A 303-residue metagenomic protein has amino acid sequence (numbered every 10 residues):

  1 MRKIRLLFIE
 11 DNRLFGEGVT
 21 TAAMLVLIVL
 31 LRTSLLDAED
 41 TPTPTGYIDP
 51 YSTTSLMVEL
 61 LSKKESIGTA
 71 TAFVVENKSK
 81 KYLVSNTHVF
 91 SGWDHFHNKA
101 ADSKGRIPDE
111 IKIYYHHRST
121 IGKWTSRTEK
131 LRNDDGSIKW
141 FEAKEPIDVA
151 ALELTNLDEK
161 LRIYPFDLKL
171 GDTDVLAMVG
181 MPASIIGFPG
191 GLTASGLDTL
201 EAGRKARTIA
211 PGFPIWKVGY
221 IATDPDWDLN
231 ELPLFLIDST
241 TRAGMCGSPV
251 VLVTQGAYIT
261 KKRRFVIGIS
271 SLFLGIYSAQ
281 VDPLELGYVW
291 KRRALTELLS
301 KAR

Functional and structural regions predicted by a protein language model:
M1-G16: N-terminal secretory signal peptides that target proteins for export/translocation
A22-R32: Bacterial N-terminal signal peptides
I48-T53, V89, L252-R303: C-terminal subregion of chymotrypsin/trypsin-like serine protease catalytic domains
S52-S55, L60, T69, E76 (+6 more regions): Serine endopeptidase catalytic core focused on the charge-relay Asp
K64-Y82: A conserved glycine-rich beta-strand in the N-terminal activation segment of trypsin-fold
S85: Cytochrome P450 catalytic-core helices
S91-A101: Compact nucleic-acid interaction/catalytic patches
